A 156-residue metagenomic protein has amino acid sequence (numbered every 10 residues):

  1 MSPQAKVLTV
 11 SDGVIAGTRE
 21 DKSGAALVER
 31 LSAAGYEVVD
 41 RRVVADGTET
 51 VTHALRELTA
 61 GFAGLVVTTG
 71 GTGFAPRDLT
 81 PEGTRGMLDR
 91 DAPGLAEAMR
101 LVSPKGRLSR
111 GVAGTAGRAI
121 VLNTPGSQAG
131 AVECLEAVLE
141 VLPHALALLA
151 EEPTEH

Functional and structural regions predicted by a protein language model:
M1-H156: Non-catalytic beta/alpha edge segments that cap or flank active sites
